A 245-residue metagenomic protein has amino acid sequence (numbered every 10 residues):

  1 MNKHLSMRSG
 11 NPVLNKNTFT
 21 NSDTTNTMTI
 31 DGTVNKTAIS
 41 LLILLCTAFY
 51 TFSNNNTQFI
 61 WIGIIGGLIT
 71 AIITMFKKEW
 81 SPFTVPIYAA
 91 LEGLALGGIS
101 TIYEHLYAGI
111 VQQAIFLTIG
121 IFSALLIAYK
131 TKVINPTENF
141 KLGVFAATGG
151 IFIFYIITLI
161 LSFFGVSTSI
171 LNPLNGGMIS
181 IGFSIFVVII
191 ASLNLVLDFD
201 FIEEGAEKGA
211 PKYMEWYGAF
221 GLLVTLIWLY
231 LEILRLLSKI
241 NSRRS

Functional and structural regions predicted by a protein language model:
M1-S245: A hydrophobic alpha-helical transmembrane-helix feature that marks the membrane cores and membrane-interface segments
